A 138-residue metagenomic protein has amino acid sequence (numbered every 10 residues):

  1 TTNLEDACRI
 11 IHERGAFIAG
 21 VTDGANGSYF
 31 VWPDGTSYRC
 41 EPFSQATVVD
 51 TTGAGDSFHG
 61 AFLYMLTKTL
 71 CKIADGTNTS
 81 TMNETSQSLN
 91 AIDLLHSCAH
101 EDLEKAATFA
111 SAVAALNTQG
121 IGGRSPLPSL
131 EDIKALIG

Functional and structural regions predicted by a protein language model:
T2-G138: Conserved phosphate-binding/catalytic region of the ribokinase-like
